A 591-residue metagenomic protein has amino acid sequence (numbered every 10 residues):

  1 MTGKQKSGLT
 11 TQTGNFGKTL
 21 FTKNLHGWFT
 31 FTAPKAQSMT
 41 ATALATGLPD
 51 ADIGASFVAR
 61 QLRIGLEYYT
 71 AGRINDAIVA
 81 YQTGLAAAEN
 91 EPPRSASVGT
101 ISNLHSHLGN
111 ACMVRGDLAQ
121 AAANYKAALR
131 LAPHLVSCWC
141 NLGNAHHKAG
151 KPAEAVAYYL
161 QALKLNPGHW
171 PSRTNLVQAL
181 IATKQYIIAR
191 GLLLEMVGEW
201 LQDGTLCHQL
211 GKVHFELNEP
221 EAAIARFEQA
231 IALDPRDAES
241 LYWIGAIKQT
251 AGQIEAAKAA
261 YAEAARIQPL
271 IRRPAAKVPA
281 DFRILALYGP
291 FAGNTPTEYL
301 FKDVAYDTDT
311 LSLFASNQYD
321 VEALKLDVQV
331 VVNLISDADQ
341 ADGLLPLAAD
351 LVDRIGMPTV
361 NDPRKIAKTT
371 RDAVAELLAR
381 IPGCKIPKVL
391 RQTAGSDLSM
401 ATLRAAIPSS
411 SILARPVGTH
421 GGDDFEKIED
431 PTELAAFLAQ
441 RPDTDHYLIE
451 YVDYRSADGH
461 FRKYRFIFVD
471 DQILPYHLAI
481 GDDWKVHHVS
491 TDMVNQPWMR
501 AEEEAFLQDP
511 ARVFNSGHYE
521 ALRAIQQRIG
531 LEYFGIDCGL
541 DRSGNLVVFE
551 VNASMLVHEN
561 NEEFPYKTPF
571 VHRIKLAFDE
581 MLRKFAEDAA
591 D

Functional and structural regions predicted by a protein language model:
L62-T70, G99-V114, V136-K148, P171-A182 (+2 more regions): Conserved alpha-helical positions within TPR/SEL1-like repeat arrays
G211, Q527-L531, L540-D591: C-terminal active-site "lid" helix and adjoining low-complexity regulatory extension at the edge of ATP-using catalytic
A275-L398, T402: Conserved N-proximal alpha/beta basic substrate-recognition cap immediately N-terminal to, or forming the N-lobe
L378-R380, T402-D424, D443-D458: ATP-grasp fold ATP-binding core
I386-V389, S411-A436: Glycine-rich phosphate-binding loop of ATP-grasp-fold ATP-dependent ligases
E426-A521, I525: Phosphate-binding site of ATP-dependent enzymes
